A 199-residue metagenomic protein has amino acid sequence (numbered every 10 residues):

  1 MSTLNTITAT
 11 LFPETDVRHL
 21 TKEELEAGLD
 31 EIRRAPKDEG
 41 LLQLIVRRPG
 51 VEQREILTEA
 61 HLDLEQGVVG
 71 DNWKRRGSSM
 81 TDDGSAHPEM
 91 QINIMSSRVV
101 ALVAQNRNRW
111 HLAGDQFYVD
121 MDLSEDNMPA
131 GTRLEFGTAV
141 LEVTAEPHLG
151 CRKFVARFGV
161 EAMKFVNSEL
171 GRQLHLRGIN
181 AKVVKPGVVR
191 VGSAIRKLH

Functional and structural regions predicted by a protein language model:
M1-H199: Metal-cofactor-dependent catalytic cores
